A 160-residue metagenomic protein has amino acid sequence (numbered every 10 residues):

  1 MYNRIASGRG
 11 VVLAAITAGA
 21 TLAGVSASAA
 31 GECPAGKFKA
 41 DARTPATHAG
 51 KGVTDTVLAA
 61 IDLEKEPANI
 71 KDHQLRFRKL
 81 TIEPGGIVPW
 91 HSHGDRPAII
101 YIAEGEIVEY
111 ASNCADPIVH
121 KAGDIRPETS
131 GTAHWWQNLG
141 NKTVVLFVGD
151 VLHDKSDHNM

Functional and structural regions predicted by a protein language model:
Y2-G10, A20, V25-R76, I118-V119 (+1 more regions): A short, N-terminal "cap"/entry segment at the start of jelly-roll beta-barrel domains of the cupin/DSBH fold
I70-H73, G86-I99: A short beta-loop-beta micro-motif enriched in histidine and acidic residues
D72-F77, D95, G131, N141: Extracytoplasmic
I82, S112-G131: Short acidic-glycine-tyrosine-enriched beta hairpin
V88, E106-Y110, I125: Short beta-strand segments in beta-sandwich/barrel cores
D95-C114: Glycine- and acidic-residue-biased ligand/ion/polar-headgroup-sensing regions
K121, S130-D157: Ligand-binding loop in jelly-roll beta-barrel domains
